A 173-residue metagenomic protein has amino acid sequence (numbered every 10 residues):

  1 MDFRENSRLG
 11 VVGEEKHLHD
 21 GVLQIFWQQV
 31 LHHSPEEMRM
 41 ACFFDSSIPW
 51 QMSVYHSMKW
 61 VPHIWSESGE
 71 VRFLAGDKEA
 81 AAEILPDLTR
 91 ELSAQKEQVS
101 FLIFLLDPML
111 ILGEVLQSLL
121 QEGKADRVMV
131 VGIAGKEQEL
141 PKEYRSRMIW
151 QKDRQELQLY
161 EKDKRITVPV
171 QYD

Functional and structural regions predicted by a protein language model:
M1-D173: Accessory regions of macromolecular translocation/handling assemblies
